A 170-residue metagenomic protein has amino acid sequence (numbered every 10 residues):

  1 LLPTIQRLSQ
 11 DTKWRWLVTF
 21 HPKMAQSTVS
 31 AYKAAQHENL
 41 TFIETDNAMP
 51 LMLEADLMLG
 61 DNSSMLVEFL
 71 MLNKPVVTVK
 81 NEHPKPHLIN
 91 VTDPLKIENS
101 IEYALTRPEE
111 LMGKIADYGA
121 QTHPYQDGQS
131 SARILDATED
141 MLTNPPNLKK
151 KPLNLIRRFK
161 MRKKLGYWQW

Functional and structural regions predicted by a protein language model:
L1-Y32, Q126, A132: Conserved catalytic-core segment of nucleotide-activated headgroup transferases in glycan assembly
T12, Q36-E38, F69-N73: Short, structured coil segments at secondary-structure junctions
W16, F69, I97, I134: Hydrophobic, well-ordered secondary-structure elements that form the walls of internal hydrophobic environments
P22-A25, S64-M65, E82-P84, K96 (+1 more regions): Short, solvent-exposed loop/turn segments at secondary-structure junctions
V29-E44: Nucleotide-activated donor-binding/catalytic signature segment of Leloir-type glycosyltransferases, i.e., the conserved
T45-L88: A donor-sugar binding/catalytic signature common to diverse glycosyltransferases and related nucleotide-sugar
P84-Y103: Change "using UDP/GDP/dTDP sugars" to "using nucleotide sugars
N99, L105-W170: C-terminal amphipathic helix plus adjacent low-complexity, charged tail appended to glycosyltransferase catalytic
